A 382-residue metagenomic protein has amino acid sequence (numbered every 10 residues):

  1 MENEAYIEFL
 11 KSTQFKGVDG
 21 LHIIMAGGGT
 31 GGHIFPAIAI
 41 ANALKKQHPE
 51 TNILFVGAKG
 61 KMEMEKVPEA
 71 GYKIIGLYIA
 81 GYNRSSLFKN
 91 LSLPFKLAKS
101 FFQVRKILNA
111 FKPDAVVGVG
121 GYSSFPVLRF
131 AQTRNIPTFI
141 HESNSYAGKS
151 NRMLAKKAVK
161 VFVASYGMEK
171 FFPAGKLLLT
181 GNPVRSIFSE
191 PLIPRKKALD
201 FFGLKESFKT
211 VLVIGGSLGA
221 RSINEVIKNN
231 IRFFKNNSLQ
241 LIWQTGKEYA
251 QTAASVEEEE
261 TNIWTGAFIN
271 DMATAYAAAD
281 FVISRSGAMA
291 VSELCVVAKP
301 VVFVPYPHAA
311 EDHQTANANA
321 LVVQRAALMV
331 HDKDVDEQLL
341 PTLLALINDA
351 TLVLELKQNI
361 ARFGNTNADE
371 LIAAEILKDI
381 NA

Functional and structural regions predicted by a protein language model:
E2, T366-A382: C-terminal alpha-helical cap of glycosyltransferases
E2-G57: N-terminal subdomain of nucleotide-sugar transferases
E8, H22, K73, Q132-R195 (+1 more regions): Active-site-proximal region of nucleotide-activated glycan assembly enzymes, centered on histidine/acidic-rich loops
G20-G28, Q47-K96, H331-K333: Conserved nucleotide-sugar phosphate-binding/catalytic loop shared by glycosyltransferases and other
K61-M62, K66, A70, I193-D200 (+4 more regions): Donor-nucleotide binding loops and adjacent catalytic segments primarily of GT-B fold Leloir glycosyltransferases
Q103-V116, S124-F139, R152-K157: Glycosyltransferases and closely related glycan-assembly transferases that use nucleotide-activated donors
P113-A115, A277-S292, K299-P300: Acidic donor-binding loop of glycosyltransferase active sites
L352-T366: A short, well-ordered alpha-helix in the C-terminal region of glycosyltransferases
